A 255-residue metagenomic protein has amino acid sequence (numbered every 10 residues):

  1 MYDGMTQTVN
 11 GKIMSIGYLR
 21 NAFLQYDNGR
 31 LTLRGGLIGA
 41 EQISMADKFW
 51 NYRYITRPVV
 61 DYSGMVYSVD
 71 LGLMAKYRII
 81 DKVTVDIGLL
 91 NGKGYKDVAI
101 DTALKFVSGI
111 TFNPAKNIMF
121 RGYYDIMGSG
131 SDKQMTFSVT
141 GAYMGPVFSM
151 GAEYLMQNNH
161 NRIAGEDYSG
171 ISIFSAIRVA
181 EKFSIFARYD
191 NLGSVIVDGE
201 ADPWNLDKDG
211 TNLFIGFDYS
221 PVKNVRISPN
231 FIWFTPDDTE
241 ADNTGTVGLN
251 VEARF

Functional and structural regions predicted by a protein language model:
M1-G92, T102-L104, T111-M119, F174 (+4 more regions): Outer membrane beta-barrel
T6-S15, F23-Y26, T32, A46 (+1 more regions): Outer-membrane beta-barrel pore domains
A40, K96, S220: Short, electropositive, low-hydrophobicity segments enriched in small/polar residues
D97-D101: Active-site cleft segment of glycoside hydrolase catalytic domains centered on the general acid/base Glu
